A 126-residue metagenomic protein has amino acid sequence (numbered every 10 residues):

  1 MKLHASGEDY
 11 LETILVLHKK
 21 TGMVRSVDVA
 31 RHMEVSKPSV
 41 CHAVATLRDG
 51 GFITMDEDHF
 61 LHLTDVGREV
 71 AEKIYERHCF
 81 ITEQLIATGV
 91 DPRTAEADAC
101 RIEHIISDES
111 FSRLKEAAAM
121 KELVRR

Functional and structural regions predicted by a protein language model:
K2-V35: N-terminal helix-turn-helix DNA-binding core of bacterial DNA-binding proteins
S26-E57: Canonical helix-turn-helix DNA-binding module
H32, V70, A87: Residues within the alpha-helical elements of helix-turn-helix
S36, G89-R93: Helix N-cap / loop-to-helix initiation motif
H59-R77: Basic, amphipathic "hinge/linker" alpha-helix immediately C-terminal to the N-terminal HTH DNA-binding motif
R68, T82-I86, A99-C100: Amphipathic alpha-helical segments within well-ordered protein domains
H78-F80, E96: A generic alpha-helix surface/boundary motif
A97-R126: C-terminal regulatory/oligomerization modules of transcriptional regulators
